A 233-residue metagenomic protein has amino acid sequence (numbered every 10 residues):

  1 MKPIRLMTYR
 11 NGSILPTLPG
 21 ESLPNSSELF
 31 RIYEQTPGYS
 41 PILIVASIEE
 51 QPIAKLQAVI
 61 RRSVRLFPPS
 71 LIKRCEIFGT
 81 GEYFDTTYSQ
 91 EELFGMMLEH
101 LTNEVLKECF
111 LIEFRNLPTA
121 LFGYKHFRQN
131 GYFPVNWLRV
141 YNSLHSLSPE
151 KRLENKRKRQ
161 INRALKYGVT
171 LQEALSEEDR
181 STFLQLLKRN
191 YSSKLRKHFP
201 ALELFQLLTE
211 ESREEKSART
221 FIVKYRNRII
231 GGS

Functional and structural regions predicted by a protein language model:
K2-R65, N116-S233: A conserved beta-strand-loop-helix scaffold within acyl/acetyltransferase catalytic domains
S63-P134: Acyl-donor binding region in acyl/amide transferases
